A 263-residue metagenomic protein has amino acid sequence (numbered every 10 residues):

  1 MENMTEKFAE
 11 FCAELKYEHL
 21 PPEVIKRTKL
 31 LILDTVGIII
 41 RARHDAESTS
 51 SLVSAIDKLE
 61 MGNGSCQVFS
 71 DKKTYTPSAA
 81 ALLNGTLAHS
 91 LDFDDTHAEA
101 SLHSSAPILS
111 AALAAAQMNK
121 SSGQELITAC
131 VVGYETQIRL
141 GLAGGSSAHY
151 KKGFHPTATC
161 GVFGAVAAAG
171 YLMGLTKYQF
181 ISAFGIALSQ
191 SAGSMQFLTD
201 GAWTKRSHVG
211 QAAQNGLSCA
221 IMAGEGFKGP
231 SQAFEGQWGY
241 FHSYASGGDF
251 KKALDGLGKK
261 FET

Functional and structural regions predicted by a protein language model:
M1-E262: N-terminal core-entry segment
